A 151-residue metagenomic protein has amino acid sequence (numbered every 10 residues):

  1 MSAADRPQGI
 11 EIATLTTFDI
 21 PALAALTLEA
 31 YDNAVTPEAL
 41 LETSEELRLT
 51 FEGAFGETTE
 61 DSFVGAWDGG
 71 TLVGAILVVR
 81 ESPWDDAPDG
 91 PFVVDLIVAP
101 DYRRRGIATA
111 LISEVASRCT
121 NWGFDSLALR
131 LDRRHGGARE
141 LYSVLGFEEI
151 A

Functional and structural regions predicted by a protein language model:
M1-P21: Conserved N-terminal entry element of GNAT/NAT acetyltransferase domains
T14-F18, L28-D89, V93-D95, A99 (+2 more regions): Acetyl-CoA-dependent GNAT
L23, T27: Hydrophobic pocket/interface hotspot
D95-V98, R104-S117, N121, E140-V144: Conserved acetyl-CoA-binding loop-helix of GNAT-fold acetyltransferases
C119-R130: Conserved GNAT acetyl-CoA-binding A-motif
A128-R139: Conserved beta-strand-loop-alpha-helix junction that forms the acyl-donor binding cleft
E149-A151: A secondary-structure capping/hinge motif
